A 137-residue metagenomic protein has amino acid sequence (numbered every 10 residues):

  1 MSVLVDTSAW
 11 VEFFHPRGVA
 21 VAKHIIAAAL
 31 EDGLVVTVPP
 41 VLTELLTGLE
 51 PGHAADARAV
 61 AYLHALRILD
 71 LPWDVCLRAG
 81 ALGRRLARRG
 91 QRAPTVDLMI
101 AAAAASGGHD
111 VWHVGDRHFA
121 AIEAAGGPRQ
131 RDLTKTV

Functional and structural regions predicted by a protein language model:
M1-S2, A101-V137: Acidic, PIN/NYN-like endoribonuclease modules and their adjacent C-terminal/linker elements
M1-T37, T47-A61, V137: Short, well-structured N-terminal submotif of metal-dependent ribonuclease cores
A9, V41, V75, M99-I100 (+1 more regions): Alpha-helix capping/helix-boundary segments
K23, L42, D56-A59, C76-A79 (+1 more regions): A general structural signal for well-ordered alpha-helical segments in protein cores
G52-D56, L86-A87, R129-D132: Short, hinge-like loop/turn segments at secondary-structure boundaries
R67-V114: Active-site neighborhoods of divalent-metal-dependent phosphate/nucleic-acid chemistry enzymes
